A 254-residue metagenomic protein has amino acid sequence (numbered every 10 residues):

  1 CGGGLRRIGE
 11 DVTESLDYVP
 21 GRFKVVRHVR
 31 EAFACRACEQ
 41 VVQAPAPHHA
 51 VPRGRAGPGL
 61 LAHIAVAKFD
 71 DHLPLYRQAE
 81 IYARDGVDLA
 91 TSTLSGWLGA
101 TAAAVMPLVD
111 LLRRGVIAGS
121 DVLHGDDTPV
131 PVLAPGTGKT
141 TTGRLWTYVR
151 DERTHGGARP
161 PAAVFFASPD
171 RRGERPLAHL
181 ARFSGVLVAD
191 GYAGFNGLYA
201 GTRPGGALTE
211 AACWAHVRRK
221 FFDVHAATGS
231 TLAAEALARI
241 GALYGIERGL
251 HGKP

Functional and structural regions predicted by a protein language model:
C1-A32: Charged, often Cys/His-bearing segments associated with DNA-binding zinc-finger transcription factors
R6, R27-A34, E39-P254: Catalytic center-proximal scaffold of phosphoryl-transfer enzymes
